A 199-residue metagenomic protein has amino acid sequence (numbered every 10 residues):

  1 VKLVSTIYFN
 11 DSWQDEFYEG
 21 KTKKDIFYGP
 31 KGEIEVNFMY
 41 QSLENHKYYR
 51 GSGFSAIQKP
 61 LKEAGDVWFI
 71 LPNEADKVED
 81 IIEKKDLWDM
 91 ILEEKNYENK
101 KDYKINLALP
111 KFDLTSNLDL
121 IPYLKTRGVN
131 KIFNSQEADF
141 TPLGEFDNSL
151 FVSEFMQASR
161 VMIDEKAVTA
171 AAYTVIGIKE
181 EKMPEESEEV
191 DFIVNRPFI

Functional and structural regions predicted by a protein language model:
V1-I199: Mature hydrolase/peptidase catalytic cores and their serpin-fold inhibitory cores, especially in secreted
